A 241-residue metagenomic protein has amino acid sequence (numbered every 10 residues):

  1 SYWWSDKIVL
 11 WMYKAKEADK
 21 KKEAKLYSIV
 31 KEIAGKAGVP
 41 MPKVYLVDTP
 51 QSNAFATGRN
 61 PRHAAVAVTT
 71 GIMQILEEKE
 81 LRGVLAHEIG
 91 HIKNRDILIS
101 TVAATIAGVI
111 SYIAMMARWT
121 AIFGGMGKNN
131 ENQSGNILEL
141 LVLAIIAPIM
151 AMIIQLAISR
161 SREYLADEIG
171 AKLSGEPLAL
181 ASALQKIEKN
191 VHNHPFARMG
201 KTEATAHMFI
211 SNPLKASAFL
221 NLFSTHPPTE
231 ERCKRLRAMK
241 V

Functional and structural regions predicted by a protein language model:
S1-L138, M150-V241: Polar-ligand-bearing catalytic/cofactor-coordination segments of membrane-embedded or membrane-tethered inner-membrane
A144-I145: Hydrophobic alpha-helical transmembrane segments of integral membrane proteins, especially lipid-exposed positions
